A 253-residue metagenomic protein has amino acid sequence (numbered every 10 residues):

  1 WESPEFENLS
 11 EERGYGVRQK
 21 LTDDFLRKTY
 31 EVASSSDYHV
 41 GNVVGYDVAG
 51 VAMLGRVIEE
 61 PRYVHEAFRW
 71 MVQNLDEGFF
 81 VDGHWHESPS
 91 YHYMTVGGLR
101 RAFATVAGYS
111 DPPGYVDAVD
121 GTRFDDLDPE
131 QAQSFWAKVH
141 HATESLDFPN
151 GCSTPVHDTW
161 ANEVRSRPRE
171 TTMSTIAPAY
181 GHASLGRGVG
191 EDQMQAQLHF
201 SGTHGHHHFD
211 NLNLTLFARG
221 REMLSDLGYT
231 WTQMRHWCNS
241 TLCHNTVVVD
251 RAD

Functional and structural regions predicted by a protein language model:
W1-D125, P129-W136: Aromatic-lined, polymer-binding surfaces characteristic of secreted/periplasmic polysaccharide-degrading enzymes
H86-D253: Extended polysaccharide-engagement surfaces of secreted carbohydrate-active enzymes
